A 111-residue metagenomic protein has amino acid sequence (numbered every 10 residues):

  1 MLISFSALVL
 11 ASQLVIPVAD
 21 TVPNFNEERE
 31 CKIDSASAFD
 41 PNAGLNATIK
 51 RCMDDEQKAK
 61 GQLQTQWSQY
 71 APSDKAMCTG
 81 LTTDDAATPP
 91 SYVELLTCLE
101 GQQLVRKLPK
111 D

Functional and structural regions predicted by a protein language model:
M1-L14: Classic N-terminal secretory signal peptides
A11-D111: Mitochondrial intermembrane space
